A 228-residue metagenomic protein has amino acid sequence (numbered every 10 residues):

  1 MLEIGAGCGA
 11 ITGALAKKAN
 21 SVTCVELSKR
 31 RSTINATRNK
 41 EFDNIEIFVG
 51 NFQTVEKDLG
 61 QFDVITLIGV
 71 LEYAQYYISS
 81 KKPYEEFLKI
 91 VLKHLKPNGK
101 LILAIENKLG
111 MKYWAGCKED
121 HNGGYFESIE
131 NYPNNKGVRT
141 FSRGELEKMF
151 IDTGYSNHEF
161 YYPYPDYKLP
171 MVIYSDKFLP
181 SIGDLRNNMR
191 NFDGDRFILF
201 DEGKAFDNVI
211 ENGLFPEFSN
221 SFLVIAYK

Functional and structural regions predicted by a protein language model:
M1-G7: Conserved class I S-adenosyl-L-methionine
C8-A19: Conserved SAM-binding loop of SAM-dependent methyltransferases across substrates and taxa, primarily the Class I
K18-N44, N51-Q53: Class I SAM-dependent methyltransferase SAM/SAH-binding core
T66: A conserved beta-strand element that flanks and buttresses the S-adenosyl-L-methionine
K82-K100: A short glycine-rich, Lys/Arg-flanked "PGG" loop and its adjoining helix->strand segment in the class I
I102-Y125: Conserved class I S-adenosyl-L-methionine
K136-G154, H158-F160: Short alpha-helix
N157-D195: Conserved catalytic loop of SAM-dependent methyltransferase domains
